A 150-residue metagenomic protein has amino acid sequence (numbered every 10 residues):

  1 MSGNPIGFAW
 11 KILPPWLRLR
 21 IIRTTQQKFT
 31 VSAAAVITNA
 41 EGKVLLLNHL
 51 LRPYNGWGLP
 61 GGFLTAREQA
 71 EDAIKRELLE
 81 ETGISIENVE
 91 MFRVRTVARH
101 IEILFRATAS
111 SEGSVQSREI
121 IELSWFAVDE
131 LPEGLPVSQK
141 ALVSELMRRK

Functional and structural regions predicted by a protein language model:
M1-A34: Acidic, metal-coordinating catalytic segment for phosphate/diphosphate chemistry, firing primarily on the Nudix
F29, N55, R99-I101: Residue-level preference for beta-strand/loop junctions
S32, R52-P53, E119-I120: A short beta-loop-beta micro-motif enriched in histidine and acidic residues
A34, K43, E122: Conserved beta-strand and immediately adjacent loop positions that scaffold enzyme active sites
V36, L50, D129: Anionic group-transfer/hydrolysis microenvironments
I37-T38, L46, A107, W125: Conserved hydrophobic "DFG−1" position in protein kinase catalytic cores
N39-E80: Conserved Nudix-box catalytic region and its N-terminal flanking loop in Nudix hydrolases and closely related
L64-R149: Unchanged
